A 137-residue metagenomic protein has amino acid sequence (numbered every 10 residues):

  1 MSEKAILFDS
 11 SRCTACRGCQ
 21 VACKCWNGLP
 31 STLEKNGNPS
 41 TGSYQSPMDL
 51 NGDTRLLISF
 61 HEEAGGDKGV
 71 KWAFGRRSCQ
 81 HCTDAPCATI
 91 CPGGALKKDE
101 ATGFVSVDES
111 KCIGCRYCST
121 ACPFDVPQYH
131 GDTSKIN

Functional and structural regions predicted by a protein language model:
M1-N137: Non-ligating segments of multi-cofactor redox enzymes
